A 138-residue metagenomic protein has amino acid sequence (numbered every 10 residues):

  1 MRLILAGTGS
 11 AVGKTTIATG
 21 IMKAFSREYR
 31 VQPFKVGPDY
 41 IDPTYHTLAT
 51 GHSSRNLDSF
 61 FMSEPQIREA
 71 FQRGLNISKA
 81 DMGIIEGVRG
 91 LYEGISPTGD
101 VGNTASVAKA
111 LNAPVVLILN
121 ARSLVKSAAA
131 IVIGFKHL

Functional and structural regions predicted by a protein language model:
R2-V12, T16, M22-L111, V115 (+1 more regions): ATP-dependent carboxylate-amine ligase catalytic core
